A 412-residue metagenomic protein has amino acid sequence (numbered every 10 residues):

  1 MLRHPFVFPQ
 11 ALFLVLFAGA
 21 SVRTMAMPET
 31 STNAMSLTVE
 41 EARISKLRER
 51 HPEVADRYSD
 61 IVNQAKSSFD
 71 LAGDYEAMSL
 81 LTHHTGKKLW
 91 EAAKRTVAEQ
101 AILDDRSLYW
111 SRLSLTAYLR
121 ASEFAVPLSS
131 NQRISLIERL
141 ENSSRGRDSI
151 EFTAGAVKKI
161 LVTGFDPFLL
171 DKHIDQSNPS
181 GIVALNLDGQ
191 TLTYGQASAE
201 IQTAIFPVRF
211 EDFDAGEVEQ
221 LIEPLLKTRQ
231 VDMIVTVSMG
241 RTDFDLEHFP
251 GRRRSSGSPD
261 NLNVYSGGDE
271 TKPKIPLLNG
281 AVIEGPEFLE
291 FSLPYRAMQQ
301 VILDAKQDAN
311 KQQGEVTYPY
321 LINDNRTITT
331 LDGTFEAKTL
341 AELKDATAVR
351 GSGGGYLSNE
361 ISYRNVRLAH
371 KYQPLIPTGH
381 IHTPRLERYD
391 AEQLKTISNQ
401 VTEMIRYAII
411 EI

Functional and structural regions predicted by a protein language model:
L2-A11: Bacterial N-terminal signal peptides that target proteins for export
Q10-G19: Bacterial N-terminal signal peptides
M27-A346, V366, H370-K371, L375 (+3 more regions): N-terminal catalytic or cofactor-binding beta/alpha core of small enzyme domains
A346-G354: Short, glycine/charged-rich beta-strand-loop motifs at protein surfaces that mediate ligand recognition and catalysis
G353-Q373: Short glycine-rich, acidic/polar surface loops and turns
